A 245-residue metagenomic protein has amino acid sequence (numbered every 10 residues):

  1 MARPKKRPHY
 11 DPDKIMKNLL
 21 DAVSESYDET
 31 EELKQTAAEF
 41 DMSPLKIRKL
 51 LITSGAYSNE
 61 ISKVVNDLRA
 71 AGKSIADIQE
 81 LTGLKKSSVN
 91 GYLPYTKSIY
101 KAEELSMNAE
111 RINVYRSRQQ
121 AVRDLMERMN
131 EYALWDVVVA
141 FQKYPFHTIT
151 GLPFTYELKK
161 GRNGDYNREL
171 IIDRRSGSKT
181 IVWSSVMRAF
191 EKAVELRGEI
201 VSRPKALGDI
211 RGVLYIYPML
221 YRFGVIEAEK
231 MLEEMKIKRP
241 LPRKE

Functional and structural regions predicted by a protein language model:
R3-P8, P94, K101-Q120: Basic DNA-binding region of bZIP-type proteins
H9-T30, Y57-K73: Short, amphipathic alpha-helical "recognition" segments used to contact nucleic acids or chromatin
P12-M16, L33, S43-P44, I61 (+3 more regions): Short amphipathic alpha-helical segments that mediate assembly, nucleic-acid/protein binding, or membrane association
E32-A38, I78-Q79: Short alpha-helical "recognition helix" segments of helix-turn-helix
K46, S88, Y215, M219: Residues in the helix-turn-helix
R48-S62, S88-E110: Short, solvent-exposed alpha-helical "recognition" segments
R111-E245: Intrinsically disordered, charged low-complexity linkers and terminal tails that flank or connect structured domains
